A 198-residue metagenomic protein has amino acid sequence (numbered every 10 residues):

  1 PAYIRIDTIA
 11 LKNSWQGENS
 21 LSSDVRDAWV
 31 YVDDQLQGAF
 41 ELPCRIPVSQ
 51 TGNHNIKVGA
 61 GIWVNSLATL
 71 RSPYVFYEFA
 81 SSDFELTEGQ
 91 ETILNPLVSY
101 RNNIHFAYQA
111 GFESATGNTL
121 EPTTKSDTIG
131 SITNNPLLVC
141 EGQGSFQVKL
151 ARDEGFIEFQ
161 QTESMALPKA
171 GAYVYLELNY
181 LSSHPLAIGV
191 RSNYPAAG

Functional and structural regions predicted by a protein language model:
P1-I9: Bacterial Sec-dependent N-terminal signal peptides
V32, Q50-T69: A short, solvent-exposed beta-strand micro-motif common in secreted/extracellular proteins
N65-L97: Structured interaction patches on ligand/partner-binding surfaces of diverse proteins
P96-D127: Extracellular carbohydrate-recognition regions
F112-T116, Q161-L186: Extra-cytoplasmic beta-strand recognition segments
T128-E158: Short carbohydrate-recognition loop motifs
V148-Y175, P195-G198: Secreted extracellular polysaccharide-interacting domains
H184-Y194: Beta-strand acidic-aromatic groove motif in beta-rich domains, primarily in extracellular
